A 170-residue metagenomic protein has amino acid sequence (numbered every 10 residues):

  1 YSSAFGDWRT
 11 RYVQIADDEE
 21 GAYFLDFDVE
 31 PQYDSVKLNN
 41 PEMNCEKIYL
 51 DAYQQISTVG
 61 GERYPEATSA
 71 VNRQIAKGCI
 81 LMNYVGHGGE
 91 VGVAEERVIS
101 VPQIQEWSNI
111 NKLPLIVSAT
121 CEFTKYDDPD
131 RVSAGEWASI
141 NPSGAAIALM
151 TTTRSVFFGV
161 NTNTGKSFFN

Functional and structural regions predicted by a protein language model:
Y1-N170: Cysteine-dependent hydrolase recognition
